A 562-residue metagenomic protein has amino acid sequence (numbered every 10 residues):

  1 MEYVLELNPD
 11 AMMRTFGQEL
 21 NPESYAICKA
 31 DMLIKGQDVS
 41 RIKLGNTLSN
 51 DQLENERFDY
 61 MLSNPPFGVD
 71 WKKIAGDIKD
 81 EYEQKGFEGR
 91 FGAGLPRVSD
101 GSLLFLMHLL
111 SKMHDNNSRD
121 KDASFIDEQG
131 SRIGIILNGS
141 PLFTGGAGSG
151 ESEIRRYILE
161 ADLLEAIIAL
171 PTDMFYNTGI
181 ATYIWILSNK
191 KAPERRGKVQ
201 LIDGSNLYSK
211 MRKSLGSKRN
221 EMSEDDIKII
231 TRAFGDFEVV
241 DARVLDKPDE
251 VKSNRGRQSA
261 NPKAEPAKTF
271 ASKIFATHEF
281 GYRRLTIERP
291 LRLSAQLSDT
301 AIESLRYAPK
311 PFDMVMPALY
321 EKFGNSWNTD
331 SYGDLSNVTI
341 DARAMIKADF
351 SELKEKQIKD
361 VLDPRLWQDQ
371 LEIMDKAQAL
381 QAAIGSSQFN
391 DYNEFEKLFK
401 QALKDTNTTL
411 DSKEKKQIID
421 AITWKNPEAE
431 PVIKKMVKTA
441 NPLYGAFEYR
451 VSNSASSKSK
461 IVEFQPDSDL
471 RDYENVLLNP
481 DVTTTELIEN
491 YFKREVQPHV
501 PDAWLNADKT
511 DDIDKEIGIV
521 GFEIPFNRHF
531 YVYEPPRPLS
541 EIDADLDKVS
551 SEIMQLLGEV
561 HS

Functional and structural regions predicted by a protein language model:
M1-S63, F67-E81, L103, N138-S140 (+5 more regions): Conserved S-adenosyl-L-methionine
D31, E81-P96, F105: Surface-exposed acidic, glycine/proline-enriched linker/cap segments that occur as 15-30-residue helix-coil
V69-I74, G92-S99, L103-S562: Accessory (non-catalytic) regions of SAM-dependent nucleic-acid methyltransferases and partner specificity/recognition
